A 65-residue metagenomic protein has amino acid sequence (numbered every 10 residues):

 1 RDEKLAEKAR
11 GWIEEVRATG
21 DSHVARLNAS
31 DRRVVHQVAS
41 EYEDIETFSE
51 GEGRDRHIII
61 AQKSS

Functional and structural regions predicted by a protein language model:
R1-S65: Intrinsic disorder
